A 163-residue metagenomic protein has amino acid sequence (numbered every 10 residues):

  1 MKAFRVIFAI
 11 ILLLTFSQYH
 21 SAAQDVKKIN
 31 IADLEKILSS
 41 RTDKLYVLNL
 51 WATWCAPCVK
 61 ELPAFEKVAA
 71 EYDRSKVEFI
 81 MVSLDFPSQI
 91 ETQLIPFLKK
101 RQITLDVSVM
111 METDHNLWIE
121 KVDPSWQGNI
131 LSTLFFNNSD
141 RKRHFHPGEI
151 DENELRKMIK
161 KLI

Functional and structural regions predicted by a protein language model:
M1-I29, I163: Bacterial Sec-dependent N-terminal signal peptides
D25-L45, A69: A short beta-strand-turn-helix
V47-L48, F79: Hydrophobic beta-strand anchors of alpha/beta hydrolase catalytic cores
L50-A64: Conserved redox-active cysteine motifs that mediate thiol-disulfide chemistry, especially di-cysteine Cys-X(1-2)-Cys
L62-S83: Conserved helix-turn-beta segment immediately C-terminal to the redox Cys motif in thioredoxin-like folds
K76-E91, I103-T113: Thiol-based oxidoreductase modules, predominantly thioredoxin-like and allied folds used for disulfide exchange
F97-I130: Short, internal strand/loop/helix patches that form the active-site neighborhood or redox-interaction surface
L131-I163: Thiol-/selenol-based redox modules, centered on thioredoxin-like and closely related oxidoreductase domains
